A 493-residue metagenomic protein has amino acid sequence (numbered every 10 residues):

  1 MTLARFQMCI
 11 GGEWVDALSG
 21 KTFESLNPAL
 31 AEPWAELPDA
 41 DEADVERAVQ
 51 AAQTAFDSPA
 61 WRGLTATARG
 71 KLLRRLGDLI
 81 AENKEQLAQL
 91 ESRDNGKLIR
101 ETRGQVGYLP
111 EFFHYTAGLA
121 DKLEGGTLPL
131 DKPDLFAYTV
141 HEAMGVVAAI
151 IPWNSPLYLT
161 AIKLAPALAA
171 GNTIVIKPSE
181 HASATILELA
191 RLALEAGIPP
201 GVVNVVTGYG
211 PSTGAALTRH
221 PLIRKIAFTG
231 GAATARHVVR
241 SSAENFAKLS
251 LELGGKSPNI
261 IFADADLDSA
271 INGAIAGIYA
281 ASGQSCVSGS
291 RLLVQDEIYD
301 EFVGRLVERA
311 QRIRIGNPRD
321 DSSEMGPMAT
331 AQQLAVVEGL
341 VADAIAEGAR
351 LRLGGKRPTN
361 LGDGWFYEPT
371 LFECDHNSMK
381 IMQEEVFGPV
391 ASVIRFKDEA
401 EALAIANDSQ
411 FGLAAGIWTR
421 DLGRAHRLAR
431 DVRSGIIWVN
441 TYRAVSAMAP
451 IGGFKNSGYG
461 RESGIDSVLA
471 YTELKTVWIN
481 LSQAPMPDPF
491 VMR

Functional and structural regions predicted by a protein language model:
M1-L30, A55: Hydrophobic face of amphipathic alpha-helices that form TPR/SEL1-like repeat modules and related alpha-solenoid
L30-E36, I223, I260, R314 (+4 more regions): Conserved C-terminal structural/oligomerization subdomain of aldehyde/semialdehyde dehydrogenase
A31, R69, E91, F113 (+9 more regions): Residue-level signal for inorganic ion chemistry
E32-L123: Glycine-rich loop-to-alpha-helix module at the N-terminal edge of alpha/beta enzyme cores
P33-A40, D57-W61, A148-A149, N259-F262 (+5 more regions): Short, well-ordered beta-strand elements within core beta-sheets of diverse protein domains
F56, A60, G77-K84, A88 (+20 more regions): Structural signal for hydrophobic packing residues in well-ordered secondary-structure cores of soluble enzyme domains
G125-S269, F396: Rossmann-like NAD(P) dinucleotide-binding subdomain of oxidoreductase/dehydrogenase enzymes
K225, A233-H376, V439, M486-R493: ALDH superfamily catalytic-core signature
